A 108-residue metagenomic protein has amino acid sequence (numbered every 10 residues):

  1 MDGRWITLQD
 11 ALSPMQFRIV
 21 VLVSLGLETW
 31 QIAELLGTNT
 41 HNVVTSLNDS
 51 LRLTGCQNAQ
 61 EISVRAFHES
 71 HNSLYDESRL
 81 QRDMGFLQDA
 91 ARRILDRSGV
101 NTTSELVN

Functional and structural regions predicted by a protein language model:
D2-Q9, R52-N108: Basic, Lys/Arg-enriched C-terminal extension of HTH/homeodomain DNA-binding domains
Q9-A11, T40-H41: Short helix-capping and inter-helix turn/linker motifs at the boundaries of alpha-helical repeat units
A11-L12, L35: Short helix->loop/beta-hairpin flanking segments within DNA-binding domains
M15-Q16: The N-cap/first-turn positions of alpha helices within or immediately adjacent to helix-turn-helix DNA-binding domains
I19, S46-S50, L87-Q88: Long, compositionally biased, intrinsically disordered segments
V20-L27, A66: Short helix-to-turn junction characteristic of helix-turn-helix DNA-binding domains, especially the helix
E28-E61: Recognition helix of helix-turn-helix DNA-binding domains
